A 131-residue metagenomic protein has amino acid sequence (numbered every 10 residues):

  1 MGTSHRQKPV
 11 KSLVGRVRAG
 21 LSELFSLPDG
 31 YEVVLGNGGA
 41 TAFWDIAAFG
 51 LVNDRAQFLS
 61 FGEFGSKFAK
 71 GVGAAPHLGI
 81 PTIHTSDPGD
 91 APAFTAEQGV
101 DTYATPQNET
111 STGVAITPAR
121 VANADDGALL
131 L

Functional and structural regions predicted by a protein language model:
M1-I46, G50, E63, K70-G71: Conserved N-terminal alpha-helix of the aminotransferase class I/II PLP-enzyme fold
K11-R16, G73-L78, N123-D125: Noncatalytic linker/hinge segments flanking ATPase motor cores
P28-G30, H77-L78, E97, A124-D126: Short, well-ordered coil/turn elements that cap or connect secondary structure elements
Y31-V33, D54-Q57, G127-A128: Short active-site oxyanion
V33, I80-I83, L130: Conserved beta-strand scaffold positions in the cores of enzyme catalytic domains, especially in NTP/NDP-utilizing
N37, S60, S111: Short glycine/serine/threonine-biased micro-segments
T41-Y103: PLP-dependent aminotransferase-like
S86-L131: Active-site phosphate-binding strand-loop segment of PLP-dependent enzymes
